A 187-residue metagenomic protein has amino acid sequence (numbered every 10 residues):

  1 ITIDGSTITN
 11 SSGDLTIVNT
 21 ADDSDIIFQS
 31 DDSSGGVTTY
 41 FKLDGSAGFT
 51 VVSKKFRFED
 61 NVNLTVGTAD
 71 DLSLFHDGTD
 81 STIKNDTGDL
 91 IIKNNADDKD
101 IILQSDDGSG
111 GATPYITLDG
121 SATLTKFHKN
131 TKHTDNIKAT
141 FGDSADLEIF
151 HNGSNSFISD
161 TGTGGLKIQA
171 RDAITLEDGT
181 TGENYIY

Functional and structural regions predicted by a protein language model:
I1-Y187: Self-maturation zones of extracellular/virion spikes and adhesins
